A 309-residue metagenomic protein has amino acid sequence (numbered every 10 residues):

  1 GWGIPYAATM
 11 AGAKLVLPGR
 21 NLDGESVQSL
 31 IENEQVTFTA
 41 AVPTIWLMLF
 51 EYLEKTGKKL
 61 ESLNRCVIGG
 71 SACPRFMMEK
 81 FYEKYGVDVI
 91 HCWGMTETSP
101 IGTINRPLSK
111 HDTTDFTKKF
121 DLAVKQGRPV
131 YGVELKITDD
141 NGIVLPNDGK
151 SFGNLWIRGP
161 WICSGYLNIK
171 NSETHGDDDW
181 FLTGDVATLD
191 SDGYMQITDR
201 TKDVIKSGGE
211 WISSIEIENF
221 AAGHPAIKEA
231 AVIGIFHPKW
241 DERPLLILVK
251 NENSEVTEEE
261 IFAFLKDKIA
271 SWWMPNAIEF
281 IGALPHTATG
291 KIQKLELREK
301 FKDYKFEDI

Functional and structural regions predicted by a protein language model:
G1-T37, Y52: Conserved AMP-binding/adenylation subdomain of ANL enzymes
M10-A13, V36-A41, F50-D121, E134 (+2 more regions): Gly/Ser/Thr-rich phosphate-binding loop
T39, G159, S164-G165, D178-D179 (+5 more regions): AMP-binding/adenylate-forming catalytic core of the ANL superfamily
G70, G94, G127, D185 (+1 more regions): Active-site glycine-centered loops adjacent to acidic/histidine catalytic or metal-binding residues that shape
F120-P129, P146, D177-D179: Short Gly/Pro-enriched turn/cap motifs at secondary-structure boundaries
P129-W156, S191-D192, E252-E258, Q293: Conserved beta-loop-beta connector loops within the AMP-binding
N171-E173: Short secondary-structure edge/capping micro-motifs at helix/strand boundaries
E299-I309: Acidic/polar alpha-helix N-cap and adjacent early helical turns within long charge-rich amphipathic helices/linkers
